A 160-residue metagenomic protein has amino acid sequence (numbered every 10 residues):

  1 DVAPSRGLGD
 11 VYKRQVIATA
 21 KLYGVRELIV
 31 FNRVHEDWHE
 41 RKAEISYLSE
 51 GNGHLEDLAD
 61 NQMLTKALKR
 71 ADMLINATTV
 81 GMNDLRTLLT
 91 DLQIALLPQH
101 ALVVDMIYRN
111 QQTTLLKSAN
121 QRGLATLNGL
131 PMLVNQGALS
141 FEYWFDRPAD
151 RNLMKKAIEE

Functional and structural regions predicted by a protein language model:
D1-L8: Single conserved hydrophobic/aromatic residue that forms the stacking wall/gate of nucleotide- or nucleobase-binding
V11: Active-site loops and adjacent core secondary-structure elements that bind or stabilize anionic groups
R14, D37-E40, T78, M82-L85: Short acidic/glycine-rich loop or secondary-structure boundary segments that cap or lie
V16-A20: Aromatic pocket-lining residues of Rossmann-like dinucleotide-binding sites
K21, V25, R70-M73: Adenine nucleotide-associated cytosolic modules
Y23-S49: NAD(P)-binding Rossmann-fold cofactor-contacting core
G51-T126: Rossmann-like adenosine-cofactor binding region
L102, M106-E160: Adenosine-phosphate binding glycine-rich loop
